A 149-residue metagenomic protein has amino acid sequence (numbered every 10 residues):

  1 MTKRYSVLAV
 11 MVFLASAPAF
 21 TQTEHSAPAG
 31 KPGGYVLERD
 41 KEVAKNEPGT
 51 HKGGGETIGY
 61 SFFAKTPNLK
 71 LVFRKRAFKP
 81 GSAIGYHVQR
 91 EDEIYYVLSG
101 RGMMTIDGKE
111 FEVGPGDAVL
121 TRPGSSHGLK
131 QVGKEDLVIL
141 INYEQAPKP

Functional and structural regions predicted by a protein language model:
M1-V7: Bacterial N-terminal signal peptides that target proteins for export
L8-A17: Bacterial N-terminal signal peptides
F20-K70, P149: A short, N-terminal "cap"/entry segment at the start of jelly-roll beta-barrel domains of the cupin/DSBH fold
F63, A83-Q89, K130-V132: Short histidine-centered beta-strand/loop micro-motifs that create catalytic or ligand/metal-coordination sites
P67-N68, P123-K148: Ligand-binding loop in jelly-roll beta-barrel domains
V72-Q89, P123: Conserved short histidine dyad/triad with adjacent acidic residue
R90-E93, V97-G102, D107: Glycine- and acidic-residue-biased ligand/ion/polar-headgroup-sensing regions
K109-G124: Short acidic-glycine-tyrosine-enriched beta hairpin
